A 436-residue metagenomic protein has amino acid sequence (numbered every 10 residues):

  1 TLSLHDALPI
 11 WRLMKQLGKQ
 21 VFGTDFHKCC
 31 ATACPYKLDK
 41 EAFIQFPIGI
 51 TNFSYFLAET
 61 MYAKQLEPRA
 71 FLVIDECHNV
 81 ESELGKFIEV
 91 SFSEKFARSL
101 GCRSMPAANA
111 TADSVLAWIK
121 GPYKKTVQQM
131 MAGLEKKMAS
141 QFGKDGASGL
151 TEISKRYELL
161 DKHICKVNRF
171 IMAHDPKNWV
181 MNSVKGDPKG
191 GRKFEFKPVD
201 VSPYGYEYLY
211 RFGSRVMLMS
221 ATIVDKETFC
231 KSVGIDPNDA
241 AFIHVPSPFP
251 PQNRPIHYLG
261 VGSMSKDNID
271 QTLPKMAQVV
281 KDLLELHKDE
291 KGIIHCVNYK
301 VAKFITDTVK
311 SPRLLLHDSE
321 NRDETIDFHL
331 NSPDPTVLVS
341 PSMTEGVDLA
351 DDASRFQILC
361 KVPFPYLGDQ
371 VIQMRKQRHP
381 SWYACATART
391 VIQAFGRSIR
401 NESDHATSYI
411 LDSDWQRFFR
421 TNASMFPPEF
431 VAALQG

Functional and structural regions predicted by a protein language model:
T1-D6: Single conserved hydrophobic/aromatic residue that forms the stacking wall/gate of nucleotide- or nucleobase-binding
A7-D25, F43-I44, T60-G292, V297-T308: Conserved coupling segment at the C-terminus of the helicase ATP-binding
Y36, F56-A58, V301, D318-I326: Short acidic loop-to-helix transition motifs that present clustered carboxylates
F43-A58, N331-E345: Conserved two-lobed SF2 helicase motor
N238-V245, K310-I326: Conserved RecA-like helicase motor-core motifs
G260-Q271, S319-F418: Conserved RecA-like P-loop NTPase helicase motor core
Y409-G436: N-terminal targeting/trafficking signals and adjacent low-complexity tails
